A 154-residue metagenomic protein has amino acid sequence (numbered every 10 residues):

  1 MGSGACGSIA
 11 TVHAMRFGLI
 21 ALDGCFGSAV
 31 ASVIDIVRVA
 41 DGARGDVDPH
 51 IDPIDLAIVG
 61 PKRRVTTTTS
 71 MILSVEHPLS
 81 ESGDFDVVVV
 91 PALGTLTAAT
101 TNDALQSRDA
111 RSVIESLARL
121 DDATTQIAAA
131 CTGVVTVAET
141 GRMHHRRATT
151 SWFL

Functional and structural regions predicted by a protein language model:
M1-I127, T136-A138: Extended, subdomain-level signal for the structured scaffold at the beginning of enzyme domains
I127-A128, T149: Structural detector of well-ordered beta-strand residues that form the stable sheet scaffold of enzyme domains
C131: Catalytic, metal-anchored helix/loop core of enzyme active sites in primary metabolism
H144-L154: A conserved active-site-flanking secondary-structure segment within enzyme catalytic domains
